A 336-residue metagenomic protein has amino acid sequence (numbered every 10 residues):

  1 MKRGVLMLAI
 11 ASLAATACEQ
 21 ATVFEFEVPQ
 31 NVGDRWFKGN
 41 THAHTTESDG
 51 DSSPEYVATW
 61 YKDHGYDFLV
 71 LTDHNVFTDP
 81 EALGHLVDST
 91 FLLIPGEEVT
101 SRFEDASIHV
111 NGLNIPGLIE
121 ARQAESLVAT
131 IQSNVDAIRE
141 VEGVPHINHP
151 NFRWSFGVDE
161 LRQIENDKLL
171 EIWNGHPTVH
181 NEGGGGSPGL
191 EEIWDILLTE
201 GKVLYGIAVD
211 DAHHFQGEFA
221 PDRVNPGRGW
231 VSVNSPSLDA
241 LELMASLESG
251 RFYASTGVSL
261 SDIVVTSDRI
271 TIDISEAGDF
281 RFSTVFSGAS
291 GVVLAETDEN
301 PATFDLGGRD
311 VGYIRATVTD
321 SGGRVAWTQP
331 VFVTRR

Functional and structural regions predicted by a protein language model:
G4-S12: Sec-dependent N-terminal signal peptides
L8-A9, N31, K62, E200: N-terminal hydrophobic alpha-helix used for membrane targeting or insertion
A14-A17: C-terminal motif of bacterial Sec signal peptides marking the signal peptidase cleavage site
Q20-V32, E200-Y205, D210-R336: C-terminal functional module detector
F24-D159, Q163-N166, E171-W194, I207-Q216 (+1 more regions): A metal-dependent hydrolase metal-coordination microenvironment
